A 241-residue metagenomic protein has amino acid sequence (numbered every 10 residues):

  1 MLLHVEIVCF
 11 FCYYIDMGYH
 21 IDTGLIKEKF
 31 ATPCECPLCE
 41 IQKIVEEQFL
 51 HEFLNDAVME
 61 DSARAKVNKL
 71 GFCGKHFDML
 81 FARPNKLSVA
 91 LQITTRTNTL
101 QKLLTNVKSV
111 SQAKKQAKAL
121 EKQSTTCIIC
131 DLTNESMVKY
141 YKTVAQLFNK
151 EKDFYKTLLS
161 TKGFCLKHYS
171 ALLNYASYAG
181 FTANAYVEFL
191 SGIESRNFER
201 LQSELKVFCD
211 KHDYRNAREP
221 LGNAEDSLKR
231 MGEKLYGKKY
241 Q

Functional and structural regions predicted by a protein language model:
M1-L3, E219: Intrinsic-disorder/low-complexity coil detector
L3-E6, F10-Y14: Short, positively charged and aromatic/hydrophobic N-terminal segments
D16-Q241: Intrinsically disordered, low-complexity regulatory regions of eukaryotic proteins
